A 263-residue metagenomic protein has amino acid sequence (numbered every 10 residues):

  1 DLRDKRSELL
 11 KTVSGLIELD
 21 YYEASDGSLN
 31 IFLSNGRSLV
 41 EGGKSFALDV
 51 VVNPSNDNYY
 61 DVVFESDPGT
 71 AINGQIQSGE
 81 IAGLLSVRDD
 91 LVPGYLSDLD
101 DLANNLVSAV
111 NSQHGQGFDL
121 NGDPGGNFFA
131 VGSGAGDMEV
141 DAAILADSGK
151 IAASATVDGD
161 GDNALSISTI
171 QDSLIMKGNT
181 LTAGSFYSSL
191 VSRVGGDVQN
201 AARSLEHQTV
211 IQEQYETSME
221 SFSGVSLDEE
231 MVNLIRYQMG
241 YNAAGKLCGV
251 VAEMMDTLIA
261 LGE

Functional and structural regions predicted by a protein language model:
D1-E263: S/T-rich, low-complexity, solvent-exposed segments of bacterial secretion/appendage proteins
